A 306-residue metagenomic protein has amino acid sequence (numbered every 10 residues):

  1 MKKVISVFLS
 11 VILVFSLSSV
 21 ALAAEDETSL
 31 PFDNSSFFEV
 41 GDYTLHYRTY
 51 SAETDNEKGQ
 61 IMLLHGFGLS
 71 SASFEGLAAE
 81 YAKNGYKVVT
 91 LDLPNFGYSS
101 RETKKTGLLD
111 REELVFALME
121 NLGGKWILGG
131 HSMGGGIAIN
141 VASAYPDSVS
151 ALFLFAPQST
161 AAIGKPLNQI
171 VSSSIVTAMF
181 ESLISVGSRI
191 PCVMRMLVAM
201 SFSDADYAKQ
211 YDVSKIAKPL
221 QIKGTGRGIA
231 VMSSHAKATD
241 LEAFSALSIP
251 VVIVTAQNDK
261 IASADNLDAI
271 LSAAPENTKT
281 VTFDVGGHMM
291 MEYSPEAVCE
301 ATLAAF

Functional and structural regions predicted by a protein language model:
S6-G59, K83-Y86, V281, F306: Alpha/beta-hydrolase fold catalytic core
N34, F38, R48, L93-G129: Active-site loop/oxyanion-hole signature of alpha/beta-hydrolase fold enzymes
Y43, Y50-Y98: Conserved HGGG/HGGXW glycine-rich cap/lid loop of the alpha/beta-hydrolase fold
L45, I163-Q169, S185-S245: Conserved alpha/beta-hydrolase catalytic His-Asp/Glu region
G135-P146, L152: Short glycine-enriched nucleophile-adjacent loop and the immediately C-terminal alpha-helix near the catalytic center
S143, L152-L183: Flexible "cap/lid" loop of the alpha/beta hydrolase fold
S248-G286: Conserved loop-alpha-helix segment in the C-terminal half of the alpha/beta-hydrolase fold that carries the catalytic
G286-E296: Catalytic histidine-centered segment of alpha/beta-hydrolase-like enzymes
